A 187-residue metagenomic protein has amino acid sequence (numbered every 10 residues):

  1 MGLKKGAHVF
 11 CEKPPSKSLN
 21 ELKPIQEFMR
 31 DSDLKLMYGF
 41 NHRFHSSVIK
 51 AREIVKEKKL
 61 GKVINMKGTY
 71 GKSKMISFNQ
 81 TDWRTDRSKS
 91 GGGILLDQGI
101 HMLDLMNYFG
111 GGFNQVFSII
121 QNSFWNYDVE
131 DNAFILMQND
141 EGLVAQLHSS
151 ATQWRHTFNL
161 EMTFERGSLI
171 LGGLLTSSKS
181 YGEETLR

Functional and structural regions predicted by a protein language model:
M1, P24, K50-E53, L105 (+1 more regions): Alpha-helical elements of Rossmann-like donor-binding domains used by nucleotide-donor carbohydrate transfer enzymes
M1-R43, K58: Beta-strand-loop-alpha-helix segment that lines the small-molecule cofactor/substrate pocket of alpha/beta enzymes
P15, F40-H42, T69-K74, N122 (+3 more regions): Short, flexible active-site-adjacent loop segments at beta-strand->alpha-helix junctions, enriched in small/polar
E27-D31, E53-E57, T81-T85, A133-I135 (+1 more regions): Short, hinge-like loop/turn segments at secondary-structure boundaries
H42-I119, S123-N126: Predominantly a Rossmann-like dinucleotide-binding segment in NAD(P)-dependent oxidoreductases
V48-K50, M75-T81, D128-D131, N159-L160 (+2 more regions): Short aromatic-enriched loop/helix-cap "lid" or pocket-rim segments at secondary-structure transitions that line
L103-S178: Contiguous beta-strand/loop segments that form the cofactor/metal-binding neighborhood of enzyme cores
